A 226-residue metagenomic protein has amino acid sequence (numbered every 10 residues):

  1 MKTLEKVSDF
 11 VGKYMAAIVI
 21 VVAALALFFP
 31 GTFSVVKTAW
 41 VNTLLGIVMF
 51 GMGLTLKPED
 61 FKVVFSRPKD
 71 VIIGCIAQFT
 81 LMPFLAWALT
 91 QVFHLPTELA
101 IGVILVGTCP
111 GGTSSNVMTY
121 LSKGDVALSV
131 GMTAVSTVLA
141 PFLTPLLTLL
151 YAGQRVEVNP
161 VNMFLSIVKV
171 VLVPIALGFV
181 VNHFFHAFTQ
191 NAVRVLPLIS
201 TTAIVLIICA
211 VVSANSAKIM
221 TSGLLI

Functional and structural regions predicted by a protein language model:
M1-I226: Alpha-helical transmembrane segments of multi-pass small-molecule/ion transporters
